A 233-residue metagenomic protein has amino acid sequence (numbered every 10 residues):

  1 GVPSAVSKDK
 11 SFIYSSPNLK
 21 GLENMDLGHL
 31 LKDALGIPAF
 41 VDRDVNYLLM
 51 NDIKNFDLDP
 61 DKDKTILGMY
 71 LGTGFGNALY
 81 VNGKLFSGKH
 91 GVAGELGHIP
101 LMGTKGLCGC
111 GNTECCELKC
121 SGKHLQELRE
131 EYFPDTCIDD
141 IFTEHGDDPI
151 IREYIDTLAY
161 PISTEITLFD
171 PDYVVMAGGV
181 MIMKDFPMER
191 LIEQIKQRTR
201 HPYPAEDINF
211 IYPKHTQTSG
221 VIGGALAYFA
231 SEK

Functional and structural regions predicted by a protein language model:
P3-A5, G72-G74, V180: Short glycine-rich anion-binding loops that position phosphate/pyrophosphate groups of nucleotides and phosphorylated
V6-F12, H29-I37, I53-D63, G103-L107 (+1 more regions): ATP-binding/phosphotransfer module of carbohydrate and carboxylate kinases, centering on a glycine-rich
K10-N24: A charged helix-plus-loop insertion that forms the helical arch/lid used to bind and gate nucleic-acid substrates
N24-L30, G97-L101: Short, acidic/small-residue loops that bind anionic groups at enzyme active sites
A39-D44: General beta-strand structural signal in soluble alpha/beta enzymes
L48-L49: Acidic/histidine-rich catalytic cores of soluble enzymes
D63-K119: Glycine-rich phosphate-binding loop of actin/hexokinase-like ATP-binding domains
